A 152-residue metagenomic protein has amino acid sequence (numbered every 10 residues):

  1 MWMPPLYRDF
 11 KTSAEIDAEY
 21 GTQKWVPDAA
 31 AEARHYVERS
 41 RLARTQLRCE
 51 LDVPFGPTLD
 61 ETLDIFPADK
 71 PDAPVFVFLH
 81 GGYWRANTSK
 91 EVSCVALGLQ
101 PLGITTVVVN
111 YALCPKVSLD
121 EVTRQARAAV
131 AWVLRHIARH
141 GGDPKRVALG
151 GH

Functional and structural regions predicted by a protein language model:
M1-D28: Generic N-terminal low-complexity/basic-hydrophobic segments
E19-P71: N-terminal cap/lid segment of alpha/beta-hydrolase-fold proteins
D72-G82: Short beta-strand element of the alpha/beta-hydrolase
A73-P74, I104, K145-R146: Loop/turn elements at helix/coil->beta-strand transitions in domains of secreted/extracellular proteins
N87-A96, V107-K145: Catalytic nucleophile-loop/oxyanion-hole region of alpha/beta-hydrolase and closely related hydrolase-like folds
Q100: Anion (oxyanion) recognition and catalysis
V147-H152: Conserved alpha/beta-hydrolase "nucleophile elbow" surrounding the catalytic nucleophile
